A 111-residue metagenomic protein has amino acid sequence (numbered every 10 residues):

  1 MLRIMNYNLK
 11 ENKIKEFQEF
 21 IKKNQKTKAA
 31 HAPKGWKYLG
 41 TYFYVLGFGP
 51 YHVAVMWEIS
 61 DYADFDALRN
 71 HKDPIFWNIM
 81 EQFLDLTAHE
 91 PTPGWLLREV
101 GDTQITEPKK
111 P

Functional and structural regions predicted by a protein language model:
M1, L46-G49: Short, flexible turn/loop "capping" segments at secondary-structure junctions
M1-N8, A54: Active-site-flanking beta-strand signature of metal-NTP-handling nucleotidyl enzymes and homologous cyclase-like
L9-E19: Short, surface-exposed ligand-recognition loops at beta-strand->loop->(often short) alpha-helix junctions that present
K13-K15, Y62-F65, D102: Residue-level signal for secondary-structure boundary sites
K23-L39, F48, M56-L97: An amphipathic, aromatic/His-enriched active-site/gating alpha helix that lines ligand/cofactor pockets
E99-P111: Acidic/histidine-enriched, glycine/proline-rich intrinsically disordered or flexible terminal extensions
